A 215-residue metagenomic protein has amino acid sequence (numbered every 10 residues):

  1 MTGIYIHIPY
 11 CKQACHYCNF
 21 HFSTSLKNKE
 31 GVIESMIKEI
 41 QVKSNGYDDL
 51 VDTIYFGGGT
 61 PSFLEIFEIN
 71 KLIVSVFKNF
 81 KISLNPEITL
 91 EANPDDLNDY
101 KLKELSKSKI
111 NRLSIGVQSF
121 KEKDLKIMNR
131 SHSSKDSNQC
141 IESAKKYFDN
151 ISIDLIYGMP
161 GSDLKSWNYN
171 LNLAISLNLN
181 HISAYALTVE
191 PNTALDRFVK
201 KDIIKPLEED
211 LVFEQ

Functional and structural regions predicted by a protein language model:
M1-T2, D49: Flexible, acidic/Gly-rich N-terminal and inter-domain linker regions that tether and position cofactor-handling modules
T2-V32: Canonical Radical SAM [4Fe-4S] cluster-binding loop centered on the CxxxCxxC motif and its immediate flanking residues
F22-G46, V51-Q215: Conserved non-cysteine loop/helix-boundary elements of the Radical SAM core domain that shape
